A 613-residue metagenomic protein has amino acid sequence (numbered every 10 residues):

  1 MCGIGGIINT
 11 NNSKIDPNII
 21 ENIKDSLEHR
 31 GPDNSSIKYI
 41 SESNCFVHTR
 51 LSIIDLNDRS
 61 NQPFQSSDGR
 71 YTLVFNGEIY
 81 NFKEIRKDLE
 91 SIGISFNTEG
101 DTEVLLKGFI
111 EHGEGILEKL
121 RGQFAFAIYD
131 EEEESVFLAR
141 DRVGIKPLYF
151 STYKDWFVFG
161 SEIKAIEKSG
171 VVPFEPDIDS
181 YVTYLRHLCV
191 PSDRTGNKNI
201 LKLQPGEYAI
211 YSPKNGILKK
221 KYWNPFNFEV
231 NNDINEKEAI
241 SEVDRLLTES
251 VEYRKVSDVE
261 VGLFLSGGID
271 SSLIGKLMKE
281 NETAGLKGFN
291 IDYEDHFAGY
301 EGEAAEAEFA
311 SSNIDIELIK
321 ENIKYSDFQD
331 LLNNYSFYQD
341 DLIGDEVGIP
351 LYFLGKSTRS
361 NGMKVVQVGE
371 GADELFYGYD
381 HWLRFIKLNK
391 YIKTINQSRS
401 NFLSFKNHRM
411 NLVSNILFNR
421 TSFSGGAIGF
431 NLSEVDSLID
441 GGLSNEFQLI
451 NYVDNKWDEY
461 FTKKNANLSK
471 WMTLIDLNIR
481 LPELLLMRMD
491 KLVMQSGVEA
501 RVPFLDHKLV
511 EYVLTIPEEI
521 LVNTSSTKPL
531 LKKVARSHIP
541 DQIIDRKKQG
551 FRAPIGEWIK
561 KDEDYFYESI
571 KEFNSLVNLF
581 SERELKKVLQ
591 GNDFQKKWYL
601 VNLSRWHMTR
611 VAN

Functional and structural regions predicted by a protein language model:
M1-G3, E21-N22, G115, K168 (+4 more regions): Adenosyl-5′-phosphate
M1-N333, F337-Y338, L351, G355 (+3 more regions): Cysteine-centered catalytic environments shared across enzyme families
H187, D341-E346: Short, flexible loop segments at the rims of nucleotide/cofactor-binding pockets, characterized by
N235-A239, V243, E346, P350 (+3 more regions): Conserved acidic
L265, G369, L481: Conserved S/T- and glycine-rich ATP-binding loop of Class I adenylate-forming
N333-F337, H381-R384, W558-K560: Short low-complexity, flexible loop/linker segments enriched in glycine and/or proline with clustered acidic
G348-S357, L474, N478-I479: A conserved donor-nucleotide-binding helix/loop in the catalytic core of Leloir-type glycosyltransferases
F353-S422, L485-L509: Active-site adenylate/phosphate-handling loop in enzymes that bind or generate adenylated species
